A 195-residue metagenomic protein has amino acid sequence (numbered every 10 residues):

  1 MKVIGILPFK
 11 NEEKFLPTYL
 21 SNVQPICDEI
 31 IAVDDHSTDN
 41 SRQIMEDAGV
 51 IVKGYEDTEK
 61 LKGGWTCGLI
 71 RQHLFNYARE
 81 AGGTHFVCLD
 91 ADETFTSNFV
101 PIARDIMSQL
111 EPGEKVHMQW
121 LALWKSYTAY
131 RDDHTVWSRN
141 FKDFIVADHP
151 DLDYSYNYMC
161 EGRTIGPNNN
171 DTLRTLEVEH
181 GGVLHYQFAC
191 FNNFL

Functional and structural regions predicted by a protein language model:
K2-I4: Cell-envelope/extracellular polymer assembly enzymes that use nucleotide-activated donors
L7-F9, D34: Short beta-strand/turn micro-motifs composed of small residues that flank or help shape donor/cofactor-binding pockets
N11-I26: Short, well-formed alpha-helical segments that are part of the catalytic scaffolds of diverse glycosyltransferases
C27, G83, E111-G113: Short, high-confidence coil segments that cap the C-terminus of an alpha-helix and link into the following beta-strand
V33-M45, D57-E59: A conserved acidic beta->alpha catalytic loop
E46-L69, H73-A81: Conserved donor nucleotide-binding strand/loop of the catalytic core
G64-F75, T96-L195: Catalytic-site signature of metal-activated, phosphate-bearing donor transferases, centered on the GT-A/GT-A-like
G82-T96: Short beta-strand-to-loop acidic/aromatic patch adjacent to the donor-nucleotide binding site
